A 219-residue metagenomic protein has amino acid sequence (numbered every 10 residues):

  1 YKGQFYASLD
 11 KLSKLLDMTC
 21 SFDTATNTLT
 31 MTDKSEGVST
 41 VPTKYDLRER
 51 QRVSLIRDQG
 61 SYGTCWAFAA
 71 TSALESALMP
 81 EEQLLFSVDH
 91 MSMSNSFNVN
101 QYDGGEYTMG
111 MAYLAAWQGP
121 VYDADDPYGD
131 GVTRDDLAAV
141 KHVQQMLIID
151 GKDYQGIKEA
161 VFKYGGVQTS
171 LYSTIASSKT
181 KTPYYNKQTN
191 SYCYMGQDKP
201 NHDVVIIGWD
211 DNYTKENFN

Functional and structural regions predicted by a protein language model:
Y1-V41: Primary recognition of N-terminal secretory signal peptides and signal-anchoring hydrophobic helices
S35-N219: Catalytic-core signature of thiol
